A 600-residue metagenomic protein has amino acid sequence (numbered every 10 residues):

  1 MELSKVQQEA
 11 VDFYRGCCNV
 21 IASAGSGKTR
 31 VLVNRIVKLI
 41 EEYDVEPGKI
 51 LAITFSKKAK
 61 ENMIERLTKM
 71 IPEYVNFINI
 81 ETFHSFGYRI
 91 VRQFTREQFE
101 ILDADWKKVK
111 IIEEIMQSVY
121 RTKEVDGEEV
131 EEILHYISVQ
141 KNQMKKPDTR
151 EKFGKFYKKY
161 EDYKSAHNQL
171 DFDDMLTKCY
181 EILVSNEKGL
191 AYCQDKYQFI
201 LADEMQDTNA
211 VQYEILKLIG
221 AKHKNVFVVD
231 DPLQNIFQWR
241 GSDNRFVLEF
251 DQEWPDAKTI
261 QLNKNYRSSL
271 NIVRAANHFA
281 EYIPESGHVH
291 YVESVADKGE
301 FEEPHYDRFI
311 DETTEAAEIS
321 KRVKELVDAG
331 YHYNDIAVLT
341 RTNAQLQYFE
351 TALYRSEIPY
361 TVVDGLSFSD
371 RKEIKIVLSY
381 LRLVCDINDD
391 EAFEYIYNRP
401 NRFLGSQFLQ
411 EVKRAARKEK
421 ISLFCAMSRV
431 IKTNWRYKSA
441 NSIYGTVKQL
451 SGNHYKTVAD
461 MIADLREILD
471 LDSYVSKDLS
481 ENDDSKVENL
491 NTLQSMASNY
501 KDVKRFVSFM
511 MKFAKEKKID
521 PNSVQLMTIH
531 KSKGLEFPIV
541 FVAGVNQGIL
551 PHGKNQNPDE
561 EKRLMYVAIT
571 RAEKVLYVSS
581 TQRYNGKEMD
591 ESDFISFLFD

Functional and structural regions predicted by a protein language model:
M1-R15, V211: N-terminal pre-P-loop "Q-motif" helix
L3, L32, A52, I80 (+2 more regions): Conserved SAM-binding loop
G16, V45-K49, N76, K222-N225 (+7 more regions): Short glycine-/polar-rich loops that comprise or flank the Walker A/P-loop and associated switch/sensor motifs
G16-C18, S23-S26, V37-L183, E187-K188 (+9 more regions): A basic/glycine-biased coupling hinge at the interface between accessory DNA-binding modules
V20, S26-L32, P255-K258, K264-P359 (+2 more regions): Helicase P-loop NTPase motor core
S26, A202, Q206-E281, V295-A296 (+2 more regions): Conserved helicase motor core of SF1/SF2 NTP-dependent helicases
F86-Q98, L233-Q238, R267, D364-C385: Short alpha-helix plus adjacent loop in nuclease-associated cores
S379-D600: Conserved helicase C-terminal RecA-like lobe
